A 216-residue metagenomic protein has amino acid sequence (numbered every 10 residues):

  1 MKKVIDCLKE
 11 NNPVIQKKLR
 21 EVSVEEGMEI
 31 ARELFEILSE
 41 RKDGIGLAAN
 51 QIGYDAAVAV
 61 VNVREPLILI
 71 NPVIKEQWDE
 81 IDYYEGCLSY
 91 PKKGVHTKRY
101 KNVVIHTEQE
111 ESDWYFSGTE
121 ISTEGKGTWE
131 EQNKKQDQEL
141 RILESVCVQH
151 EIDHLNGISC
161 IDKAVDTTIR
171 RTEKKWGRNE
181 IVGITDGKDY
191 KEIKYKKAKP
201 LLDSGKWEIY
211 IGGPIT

Functional and structural regions predicted by a protein language model:
M1-I181, T185-E192, K196-K206, I211-T216: Positively charged
